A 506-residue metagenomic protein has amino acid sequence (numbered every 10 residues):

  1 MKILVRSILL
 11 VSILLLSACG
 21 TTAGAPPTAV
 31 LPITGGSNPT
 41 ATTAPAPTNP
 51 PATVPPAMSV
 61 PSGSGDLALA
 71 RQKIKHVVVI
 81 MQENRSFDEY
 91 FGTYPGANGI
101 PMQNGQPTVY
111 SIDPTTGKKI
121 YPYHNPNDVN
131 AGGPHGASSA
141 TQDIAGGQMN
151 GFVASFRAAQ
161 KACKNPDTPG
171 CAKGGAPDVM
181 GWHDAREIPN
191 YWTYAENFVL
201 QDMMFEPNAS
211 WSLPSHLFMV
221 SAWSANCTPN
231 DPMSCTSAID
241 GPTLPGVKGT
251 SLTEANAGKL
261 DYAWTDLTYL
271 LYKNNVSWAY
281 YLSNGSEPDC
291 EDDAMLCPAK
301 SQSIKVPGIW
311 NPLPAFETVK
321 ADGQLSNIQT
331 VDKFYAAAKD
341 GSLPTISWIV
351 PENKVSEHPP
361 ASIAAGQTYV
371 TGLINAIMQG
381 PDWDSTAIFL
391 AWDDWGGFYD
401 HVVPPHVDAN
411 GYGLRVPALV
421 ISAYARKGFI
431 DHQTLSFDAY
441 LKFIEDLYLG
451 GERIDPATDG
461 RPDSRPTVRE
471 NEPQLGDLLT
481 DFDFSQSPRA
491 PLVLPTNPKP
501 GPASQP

Functional and structural regions predicted by a protein language model:
M1-I8: Bacterial N-terminal signal peptides that target proteins for export
L15-A18: C-terminal motif of bacterial Sec signal peptides marking the signal peptidase cleavage site
G20-A23, P27-P506: N-terminal pro-sequences and low-complexity stem/linker regions of secreted or lumenal proteins
